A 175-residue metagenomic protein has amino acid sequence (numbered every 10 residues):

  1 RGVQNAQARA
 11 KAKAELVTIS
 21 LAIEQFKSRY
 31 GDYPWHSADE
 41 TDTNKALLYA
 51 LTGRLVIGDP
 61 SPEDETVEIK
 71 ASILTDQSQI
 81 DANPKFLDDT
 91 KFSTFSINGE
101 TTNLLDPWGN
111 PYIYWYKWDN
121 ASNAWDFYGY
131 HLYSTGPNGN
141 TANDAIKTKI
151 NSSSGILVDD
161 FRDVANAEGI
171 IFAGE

Functional and structural regions predicted by a protein language model:
R1-A8: Active-site-proximal cofactor/substrate-binding loop regions of enzyme domains
R9, K13-E175: N-terminal pilin/flagellin-like segments and related low-complexity appendage regions
